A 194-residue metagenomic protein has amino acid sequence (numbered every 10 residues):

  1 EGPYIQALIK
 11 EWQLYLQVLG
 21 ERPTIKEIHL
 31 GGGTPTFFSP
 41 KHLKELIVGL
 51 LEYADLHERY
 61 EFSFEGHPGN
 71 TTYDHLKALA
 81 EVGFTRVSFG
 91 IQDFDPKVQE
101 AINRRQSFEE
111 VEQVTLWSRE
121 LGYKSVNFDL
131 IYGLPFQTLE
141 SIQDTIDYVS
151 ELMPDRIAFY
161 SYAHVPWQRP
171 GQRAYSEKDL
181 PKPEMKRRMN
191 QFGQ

Functional and structural regions predicted by a protein language model:
E1-V18, T24-Q194: C-terminal scaffold of the Radical SAM
